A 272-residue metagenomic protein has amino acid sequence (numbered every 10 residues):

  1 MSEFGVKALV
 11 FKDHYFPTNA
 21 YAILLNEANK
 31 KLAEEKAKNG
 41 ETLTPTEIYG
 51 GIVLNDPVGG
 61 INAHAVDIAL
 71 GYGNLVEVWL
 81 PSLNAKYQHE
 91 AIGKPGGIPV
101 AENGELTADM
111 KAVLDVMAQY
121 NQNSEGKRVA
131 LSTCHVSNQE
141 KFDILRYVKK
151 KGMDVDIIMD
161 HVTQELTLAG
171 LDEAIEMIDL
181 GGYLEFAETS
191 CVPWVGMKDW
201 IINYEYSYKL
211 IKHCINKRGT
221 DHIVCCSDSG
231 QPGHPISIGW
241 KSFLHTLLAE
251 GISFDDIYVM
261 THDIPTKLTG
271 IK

Functional and structural regions predicted by a protein language model:
M1-A20, T44-D56, V76-A85, V129-S132 (+1 more regions): Divalent metal-dependent hydrolysis catalytic cores, especially in the metallo-beta-lactamase
N19-L24, K141-Y147, L168-A174, W194-I211 (+1 more regions): Histidine/acidic-residue-rich catalytic or RNA/ligand-binding cores of hydrolases and nuclease-related proteins
A22-P45, D67-L75, L114-S124, L145-G152 (+2 more regions): Acidic (Asp/Glu)-rich catalytic clusters
P45, N55-D160: Extended substrate/RNA-proximal surfaces in nucleic-acid metabolism proteins
L54-N62, S132-S137, M159-G170, S190-Y208: Active-site glycine- and acidic-residue-rich loops that bind and position anionic ligands or nucleotide-like cofactors
Y87-A91, P95-G96, K141-D143, I157-M177 (+2 more regions): Catalytic core of soluble alpha/beta enzymes
A187, G219-S237: Short acidic/histidine-rich active-site segments
I238-K272: Mid-to-C-terminal alpha-helical segments outside catalytic/metal-binding sites
